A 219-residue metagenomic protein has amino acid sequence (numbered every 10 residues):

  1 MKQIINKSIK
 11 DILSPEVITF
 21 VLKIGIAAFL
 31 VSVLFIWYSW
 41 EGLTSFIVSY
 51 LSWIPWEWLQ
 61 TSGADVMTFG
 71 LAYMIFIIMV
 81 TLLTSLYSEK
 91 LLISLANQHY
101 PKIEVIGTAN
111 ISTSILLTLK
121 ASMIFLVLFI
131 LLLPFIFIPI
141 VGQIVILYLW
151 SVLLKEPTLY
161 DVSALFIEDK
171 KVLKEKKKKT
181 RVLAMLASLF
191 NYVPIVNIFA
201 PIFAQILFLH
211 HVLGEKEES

Functional and structural regions predicted by a protein language model:
M1-K23, Y50-I78: Extended hydrophobic/aromatic-rich secondary-structure runs
K2-N6, L51, M79-I115, E156-K174 (+1 more regions): Membrane-interface segments at transmembrane-helix boundaries
S8-I26, E104-L131, L154, L159-N191: Interfacial aromatic "cap" segments that immediately flank transmembrane helices in multipass membrane proteins
G25-S39, A72-Y73, I124-V145, A184-P201: Hydrophobic alpha-helical transmembrane segments in multi-pass membrane proteins
F29-G70, G107-L126: Long, highly hydrophobic alpha-helical transmembrane signal-anchor segments
I47, L95-A96, P134, L189: Broad structural signal for hydrophobic residues in well-ordered alpha-helices, predominantly aliphatic
L51-A64, T81, F135-V141, F166-K170 (+2 more regions): Short, structured coil/loop segments at alpha-helix boundaries
S62-I93, I136-L165, I195-K216: Selective recognition of hydrophobic, aromatic-rich stretches within alpha-helical transmembrane segments of polytopic
